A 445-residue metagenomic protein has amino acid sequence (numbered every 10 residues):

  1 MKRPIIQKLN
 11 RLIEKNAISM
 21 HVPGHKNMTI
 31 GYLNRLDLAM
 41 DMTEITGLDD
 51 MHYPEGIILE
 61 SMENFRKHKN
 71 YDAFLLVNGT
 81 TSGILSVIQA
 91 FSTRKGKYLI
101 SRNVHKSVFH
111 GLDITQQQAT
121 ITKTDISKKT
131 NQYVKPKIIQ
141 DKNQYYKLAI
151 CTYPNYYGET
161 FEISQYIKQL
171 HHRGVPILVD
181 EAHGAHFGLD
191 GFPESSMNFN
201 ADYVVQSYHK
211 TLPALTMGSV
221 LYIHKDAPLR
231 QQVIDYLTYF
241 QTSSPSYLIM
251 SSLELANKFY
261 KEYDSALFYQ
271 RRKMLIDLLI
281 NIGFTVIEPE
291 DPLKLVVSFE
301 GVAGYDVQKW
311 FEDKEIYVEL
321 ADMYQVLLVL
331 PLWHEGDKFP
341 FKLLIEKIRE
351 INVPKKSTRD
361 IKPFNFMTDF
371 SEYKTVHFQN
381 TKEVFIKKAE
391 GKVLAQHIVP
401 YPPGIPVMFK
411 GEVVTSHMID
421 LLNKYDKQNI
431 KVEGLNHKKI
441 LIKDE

Functional and structural regions predicted by a protein language model:
M1-G56, V175: N-terminal "arm"/small-domain region of PLP-dependent enzymes with the aminotransferase-like
L38-T81, N103: Conserved N-terminal alpha-helix of the aminotransferase class I/II PLP-enzyme fold
F91-S107: Conserved PLP-anchoring active-site segment centered on the Schiff-base-forming lysine
K129-H186: Active-site phosphate-binding strand-loop segment of PLP-dependent enzymes
S196-I234, Q241-S252: Active-site PLP attachment segment
S251-D264, W333-G336: Amphipathic alpha-helix from the class-I
N257-I287: Conserved PLP-dependent catalytic core of the aminotransferase class-I/II
I280-P403, F409-K410, L421-I430: Conserved C-terminal alpha-helix-loop-beta "cap" of PLP-dependent enzymes that closes/shapes the active-site mouth
